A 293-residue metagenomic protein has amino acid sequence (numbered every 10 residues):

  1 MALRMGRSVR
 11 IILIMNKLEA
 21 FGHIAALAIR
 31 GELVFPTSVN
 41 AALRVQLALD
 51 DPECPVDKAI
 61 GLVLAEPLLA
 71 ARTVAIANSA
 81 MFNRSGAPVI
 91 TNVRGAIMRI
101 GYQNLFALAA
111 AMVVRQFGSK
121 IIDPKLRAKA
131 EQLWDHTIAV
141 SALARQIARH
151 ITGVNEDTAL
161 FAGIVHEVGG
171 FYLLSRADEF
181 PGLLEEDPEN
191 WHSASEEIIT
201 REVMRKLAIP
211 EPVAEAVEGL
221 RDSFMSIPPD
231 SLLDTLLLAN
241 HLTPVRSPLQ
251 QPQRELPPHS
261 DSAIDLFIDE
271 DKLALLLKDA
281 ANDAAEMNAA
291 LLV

Functional and structural regions predicted by a protein language model:
A2-A28, S262, L266-V293: Terminal helices and disordered tails flanking the catalytic cores of nucleotide-processing hydrolases
I12-I164, Y172-E179, E185-P258: Conserved alpha-helical "signature site" that marks functionally important helical segments or helix/loop junctions
G169: Charged, well-structured binding/catalytic surfaces in domain cores that contact anionic ligands
